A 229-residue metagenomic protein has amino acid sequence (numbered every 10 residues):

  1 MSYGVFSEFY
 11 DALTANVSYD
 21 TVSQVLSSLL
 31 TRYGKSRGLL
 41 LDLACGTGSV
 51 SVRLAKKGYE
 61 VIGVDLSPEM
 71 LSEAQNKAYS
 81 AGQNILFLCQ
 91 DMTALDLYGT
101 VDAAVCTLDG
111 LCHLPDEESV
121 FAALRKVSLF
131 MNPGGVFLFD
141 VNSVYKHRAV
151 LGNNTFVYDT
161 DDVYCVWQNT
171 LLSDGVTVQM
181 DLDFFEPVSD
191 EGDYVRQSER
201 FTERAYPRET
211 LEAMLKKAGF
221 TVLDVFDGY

Functional and structural regions predicted by a protein language model:
M1-S36: Conserved class I S-adenosyl-L-methionine
L41, G48-A94: Class I SAM-dependent methyltransferase SAM/SAH-binding core
D96-A103: A short acidic, Gly/Pro-enriched loop at the edge of an enzyme's catalytic core that lines a small-molecule cofactor
T107-D109: Residues lining the SAM
F121-P133: A short glycine-rich, Lys/Arg-flanked "PGG" loop and its adjoining helix->strand segment in the class I
L138-M214: SAM-dependent methyltransferase
R200-T202, T221-Y229: Conserved S-adenosyl-L-methionine
